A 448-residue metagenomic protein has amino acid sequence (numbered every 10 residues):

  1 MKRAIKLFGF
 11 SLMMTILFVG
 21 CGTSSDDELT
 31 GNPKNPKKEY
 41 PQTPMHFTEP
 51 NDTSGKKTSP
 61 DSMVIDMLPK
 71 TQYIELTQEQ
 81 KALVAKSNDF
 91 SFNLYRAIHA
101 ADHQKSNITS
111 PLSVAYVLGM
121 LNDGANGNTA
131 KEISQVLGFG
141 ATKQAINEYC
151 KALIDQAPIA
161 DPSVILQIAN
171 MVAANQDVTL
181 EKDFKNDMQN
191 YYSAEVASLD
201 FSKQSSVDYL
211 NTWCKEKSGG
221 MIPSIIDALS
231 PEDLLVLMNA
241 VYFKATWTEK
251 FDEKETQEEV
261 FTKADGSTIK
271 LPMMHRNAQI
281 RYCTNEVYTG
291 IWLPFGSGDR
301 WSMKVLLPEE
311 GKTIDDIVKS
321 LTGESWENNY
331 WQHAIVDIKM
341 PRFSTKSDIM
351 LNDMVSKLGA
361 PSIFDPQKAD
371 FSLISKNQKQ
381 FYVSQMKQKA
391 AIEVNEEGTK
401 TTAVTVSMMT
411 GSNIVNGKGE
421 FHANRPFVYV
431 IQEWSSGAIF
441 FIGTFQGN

Functional and structural regions predicted by a protein language model:
M1-R3: N-terminal secretory signal peptides that target proteins for export/translocation
K6-G9, C21-F201: Detector for small/aliphatic-rich hydrophobic stretches
F8-S11, K37, M45, E49-T71 (+5 more regions): Non-catalytic interaction/Regulatory regions outside core domains
Q104-K105, K143-E309, W331-V415: Non-catalytic, conformational "gating/processing" segments within enzyme and secreted inhibitor domains
S106-A130, W292-P294, G417-N448: Feature captures eukaryotic membrane-trafficking machinery centered on endolysosomal pathways and lysosome-related
I133-L137, F251-E258, D316-E324: Short Gly/aromatic-enriched secondary-structure transition segments
P308-Q332: Internal alpha/beta scaffold segment
